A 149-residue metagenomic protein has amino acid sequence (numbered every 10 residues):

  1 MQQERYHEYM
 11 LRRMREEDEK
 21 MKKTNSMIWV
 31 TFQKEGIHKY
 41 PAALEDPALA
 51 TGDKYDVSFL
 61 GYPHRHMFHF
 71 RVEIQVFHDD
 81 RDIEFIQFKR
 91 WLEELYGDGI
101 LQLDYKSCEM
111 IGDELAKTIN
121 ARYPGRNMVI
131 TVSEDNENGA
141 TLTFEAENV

Functional and structural regions predicted by a protein language model:
Q2-V149: Charge-rich, low-complexity N-terminal segments
